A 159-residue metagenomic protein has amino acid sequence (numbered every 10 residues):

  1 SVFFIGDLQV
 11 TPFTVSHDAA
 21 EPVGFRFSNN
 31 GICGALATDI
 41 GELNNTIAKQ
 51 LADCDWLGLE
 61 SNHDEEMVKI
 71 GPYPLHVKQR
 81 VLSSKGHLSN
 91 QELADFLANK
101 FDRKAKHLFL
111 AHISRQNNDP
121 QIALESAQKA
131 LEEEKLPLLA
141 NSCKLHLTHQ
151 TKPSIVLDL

Functional and structural regions predicted by a protein language model:
S1-W56, V156-L159: Core dinuclear metal-dependent hydrolase active-site scaffold
F3, Q116-N118, P153-I155: Short, active-site-adjacent cap segments at secondary-structure transitions
F3-I5, L138-A140, Q150: A generic structural signal for short, non-catalytic loop/turn and secondary-structure boundary residues
T14-S16, E60, H149-T151: Residues at the C-termini of beta-strands that transition into short coil/loop
D39, I113, Q150: Cofactor-binding loop segments of dinucleotide-utilizing enzymes, especially the Rossmann-like FAD- and NAD(P)+-binding
N45-H146: Cap/insert and terminal regions of metallo-dependent hydrolase folds
C143-L159: Short, basic/aromatic-enriched C-terminal tail that caps enzymatic domains
